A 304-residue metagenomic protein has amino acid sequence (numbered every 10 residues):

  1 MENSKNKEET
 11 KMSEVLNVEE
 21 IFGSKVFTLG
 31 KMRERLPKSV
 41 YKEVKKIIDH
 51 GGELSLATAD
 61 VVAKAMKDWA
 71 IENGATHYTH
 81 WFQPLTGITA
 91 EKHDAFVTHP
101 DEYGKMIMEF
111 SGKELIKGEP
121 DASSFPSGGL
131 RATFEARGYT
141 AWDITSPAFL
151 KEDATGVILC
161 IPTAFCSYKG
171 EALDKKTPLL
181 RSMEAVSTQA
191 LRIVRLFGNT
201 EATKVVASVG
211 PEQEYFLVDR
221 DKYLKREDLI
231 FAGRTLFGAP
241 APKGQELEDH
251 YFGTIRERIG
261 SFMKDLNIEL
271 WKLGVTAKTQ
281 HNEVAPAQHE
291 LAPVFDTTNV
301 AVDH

Functional and structural regions predicted by a protein language model:
E2-E8, E20-A136: Active-site core of metal-dependent hydrolases
E9-S13: Extended alpha-helical interaction scaffolds
E14, E19, N73-G74, A141 (+2 more regions): Alpha-helical protein-protein interaction elements
E14-I21, P37, V44, D49-G52 (+4 more regions): Membrane-targeting and insertion segments and their boundary/processing signals
V18, V44, H93, A190-I193 (+1 more regions): Generic structural signal of hydrophobic/aromatic residues within well-ordered alpha-helices of folded domains
V18-F22, Y41-K46, N73-A75, T177-M183 (+2 more regions): Generic detector of short, locally flexible boundary/turn motifs and exposed helical patches
E19, T79, H93-D94, E212 (+2 more regions): Generic secondary-structure boundary/loop-capping signal
R137-H304: Glycine-rich, acidic/polar active-site loops that bind/position phosphate-bearing ligands
